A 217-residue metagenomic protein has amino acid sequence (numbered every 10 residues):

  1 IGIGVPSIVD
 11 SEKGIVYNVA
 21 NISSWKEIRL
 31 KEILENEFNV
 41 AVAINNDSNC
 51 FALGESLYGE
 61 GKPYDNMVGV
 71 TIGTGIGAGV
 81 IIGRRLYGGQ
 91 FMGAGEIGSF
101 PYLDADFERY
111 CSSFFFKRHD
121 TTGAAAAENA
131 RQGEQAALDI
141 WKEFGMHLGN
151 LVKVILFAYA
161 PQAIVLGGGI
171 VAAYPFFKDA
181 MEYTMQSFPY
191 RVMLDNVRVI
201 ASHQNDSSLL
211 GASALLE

Functional and structural regions predicted by a protein language model:
I1, V9-I15, K31-V42, E55-Y64 (+2 more regions): ATP-binding/phosphotransfer module of carbohydrate and carboxylate kinases, centering on a glycine-rich
G2, M67-T71, G77: Short glycine-aspartate micro-motif
G14-W25: A charged helix-plus-loop insertion that forms the helical arch/lid used to bind and gate nucleic-acid substrates
S24-W25, A94-E96: A short acidic/small-residue loop/turn micro-motif
D47, G73: Active-site glycine-centered loops adjacent to acidic/histidine catalytic or metal-binding residues that shape
V68-V70, G98, V165: Conserved beta-strand elements of the Class I
V80: Short aromatic-centered micro-motifs
